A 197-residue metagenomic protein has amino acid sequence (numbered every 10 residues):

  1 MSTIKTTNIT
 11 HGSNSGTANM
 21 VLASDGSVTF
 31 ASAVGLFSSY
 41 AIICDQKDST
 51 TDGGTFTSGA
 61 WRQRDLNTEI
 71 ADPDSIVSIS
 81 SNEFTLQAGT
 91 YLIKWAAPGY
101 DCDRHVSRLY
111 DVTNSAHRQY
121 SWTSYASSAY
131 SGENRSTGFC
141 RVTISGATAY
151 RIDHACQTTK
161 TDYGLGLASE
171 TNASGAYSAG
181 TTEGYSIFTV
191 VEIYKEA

Functional and structural regions predicted by a protein language model:
M1-S2, S81: Absolute protein N-terminus
S2-L36: Low-complexity, small-hydrophobic/phenylalanine-enriched stretches that adopt extended beta/coil conformations used
A33-A197: Extracellular jelly-roll beta-sandwich "head" domains, especially the C-terminal globular C1q domain
